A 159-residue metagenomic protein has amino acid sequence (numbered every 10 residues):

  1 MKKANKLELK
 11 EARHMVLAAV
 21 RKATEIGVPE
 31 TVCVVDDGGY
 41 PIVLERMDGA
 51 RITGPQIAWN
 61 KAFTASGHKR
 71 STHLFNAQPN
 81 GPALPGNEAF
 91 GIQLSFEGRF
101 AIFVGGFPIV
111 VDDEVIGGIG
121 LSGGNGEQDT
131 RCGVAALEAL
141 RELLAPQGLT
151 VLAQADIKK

Functional and structural regions predicted by a protein language model:
M1-K159: Flexible, solvent-exposed loop/hinge segments and secondary-structure transition points
